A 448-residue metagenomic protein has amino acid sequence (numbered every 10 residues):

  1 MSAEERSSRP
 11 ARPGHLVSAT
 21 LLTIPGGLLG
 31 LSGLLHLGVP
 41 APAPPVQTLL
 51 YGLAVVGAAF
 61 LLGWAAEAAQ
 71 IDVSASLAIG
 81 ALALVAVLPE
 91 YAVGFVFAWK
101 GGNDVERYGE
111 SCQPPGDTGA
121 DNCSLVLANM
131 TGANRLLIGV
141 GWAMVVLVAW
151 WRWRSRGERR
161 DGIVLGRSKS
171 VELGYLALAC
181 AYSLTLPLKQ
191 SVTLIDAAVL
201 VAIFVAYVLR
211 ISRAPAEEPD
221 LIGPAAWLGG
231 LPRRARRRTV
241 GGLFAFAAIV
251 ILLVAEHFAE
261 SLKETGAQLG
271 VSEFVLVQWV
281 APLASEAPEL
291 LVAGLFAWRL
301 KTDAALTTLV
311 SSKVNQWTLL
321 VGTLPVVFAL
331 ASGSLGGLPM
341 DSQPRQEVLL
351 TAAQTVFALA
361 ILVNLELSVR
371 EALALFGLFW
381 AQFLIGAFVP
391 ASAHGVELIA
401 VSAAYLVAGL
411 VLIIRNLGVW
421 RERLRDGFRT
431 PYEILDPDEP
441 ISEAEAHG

Functional and structural regions predicted by a protein language model:
M1-G448: Hydrophobic alpha-helical segments, chiefly the membrane-spanning helices and signal/signal-anchor peptides
